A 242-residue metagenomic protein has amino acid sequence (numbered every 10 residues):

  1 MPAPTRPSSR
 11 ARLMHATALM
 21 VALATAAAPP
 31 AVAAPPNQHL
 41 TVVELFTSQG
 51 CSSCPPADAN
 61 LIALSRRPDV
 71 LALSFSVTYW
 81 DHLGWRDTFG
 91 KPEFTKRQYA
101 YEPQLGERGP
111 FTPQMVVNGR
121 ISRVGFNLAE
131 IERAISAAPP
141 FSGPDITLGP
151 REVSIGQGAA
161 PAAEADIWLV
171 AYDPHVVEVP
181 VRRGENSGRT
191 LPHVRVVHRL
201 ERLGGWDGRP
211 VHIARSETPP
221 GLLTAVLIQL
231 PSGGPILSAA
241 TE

Functional and structural regions predicted by a protein language model:
M1-R10: N-terminal secretory signal peptides that target proteins for export/translocation
H15-A26: Bacterial N-terminal signal peptides
A26-P35: Boundary at the C-terminal end of the N-terminal hydrophobic targeting segment
P35-F75: Local sequence-structure signature of Cys/Sec-based thiol-disulfide redox active-site neighborhoods
S48-S52, V77-H82, I121-V124: Solvent-exposed loop/turn segments at secondary-structure junctions within structured extracellular/periplasmic domains
D69-T95, G109: Thiol-based oxidoreductase modules, predominantly thioredoxin-like and allied folds used for disulfide exchange
T88-T112, R120-E242: Short, conserved sequence motifs used for protein processing/export or organelle targeting and for catalysis
M115: Ligand-binding face of N-terminal immunoglobulin V-set domains in extracellular IgSF glycoproteins
